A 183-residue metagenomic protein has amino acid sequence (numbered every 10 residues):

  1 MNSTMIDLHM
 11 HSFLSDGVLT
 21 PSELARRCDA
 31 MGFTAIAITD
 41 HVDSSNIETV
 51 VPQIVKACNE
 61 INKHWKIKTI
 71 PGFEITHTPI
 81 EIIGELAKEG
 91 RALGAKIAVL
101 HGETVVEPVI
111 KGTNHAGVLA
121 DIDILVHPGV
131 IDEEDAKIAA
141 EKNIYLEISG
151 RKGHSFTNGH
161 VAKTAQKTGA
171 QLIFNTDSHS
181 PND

Functional and structural regions predicted by a protein language model:
M1-M5, L14-T34, N46-T49, V55-W65 (+2 more regions): Metal-centered catalytic cores of metalloenzymes
T4-I6, A37, P71, F174: Residue-level marker for buried hydrophobic side chains located in beta-strands that build the well-ordered beta-sheet
M5-S15, I38-H41, P128: Histidine-centered catalytic micro-motifs
H11, V42, E74-T76, E103 (+2 more regions): Catalytic metal-binding/acid-base residues of hydrolase active sites
I36-I38, V126, E147-I148, L172-T176: Short hydrophobic alpha-helical runs that function as membrane-insertion/retention elements
H41, A170-D183: Short acidic/histidine-rich active-site segments
I47-E147: Extended substrate/RNA-proximal surfaces in nucleic-acid metabolism proteins
P108-I110, E134-A136, S155-H160, D183: Short, charged, surface-exposed secondary-structure boundary motifs
